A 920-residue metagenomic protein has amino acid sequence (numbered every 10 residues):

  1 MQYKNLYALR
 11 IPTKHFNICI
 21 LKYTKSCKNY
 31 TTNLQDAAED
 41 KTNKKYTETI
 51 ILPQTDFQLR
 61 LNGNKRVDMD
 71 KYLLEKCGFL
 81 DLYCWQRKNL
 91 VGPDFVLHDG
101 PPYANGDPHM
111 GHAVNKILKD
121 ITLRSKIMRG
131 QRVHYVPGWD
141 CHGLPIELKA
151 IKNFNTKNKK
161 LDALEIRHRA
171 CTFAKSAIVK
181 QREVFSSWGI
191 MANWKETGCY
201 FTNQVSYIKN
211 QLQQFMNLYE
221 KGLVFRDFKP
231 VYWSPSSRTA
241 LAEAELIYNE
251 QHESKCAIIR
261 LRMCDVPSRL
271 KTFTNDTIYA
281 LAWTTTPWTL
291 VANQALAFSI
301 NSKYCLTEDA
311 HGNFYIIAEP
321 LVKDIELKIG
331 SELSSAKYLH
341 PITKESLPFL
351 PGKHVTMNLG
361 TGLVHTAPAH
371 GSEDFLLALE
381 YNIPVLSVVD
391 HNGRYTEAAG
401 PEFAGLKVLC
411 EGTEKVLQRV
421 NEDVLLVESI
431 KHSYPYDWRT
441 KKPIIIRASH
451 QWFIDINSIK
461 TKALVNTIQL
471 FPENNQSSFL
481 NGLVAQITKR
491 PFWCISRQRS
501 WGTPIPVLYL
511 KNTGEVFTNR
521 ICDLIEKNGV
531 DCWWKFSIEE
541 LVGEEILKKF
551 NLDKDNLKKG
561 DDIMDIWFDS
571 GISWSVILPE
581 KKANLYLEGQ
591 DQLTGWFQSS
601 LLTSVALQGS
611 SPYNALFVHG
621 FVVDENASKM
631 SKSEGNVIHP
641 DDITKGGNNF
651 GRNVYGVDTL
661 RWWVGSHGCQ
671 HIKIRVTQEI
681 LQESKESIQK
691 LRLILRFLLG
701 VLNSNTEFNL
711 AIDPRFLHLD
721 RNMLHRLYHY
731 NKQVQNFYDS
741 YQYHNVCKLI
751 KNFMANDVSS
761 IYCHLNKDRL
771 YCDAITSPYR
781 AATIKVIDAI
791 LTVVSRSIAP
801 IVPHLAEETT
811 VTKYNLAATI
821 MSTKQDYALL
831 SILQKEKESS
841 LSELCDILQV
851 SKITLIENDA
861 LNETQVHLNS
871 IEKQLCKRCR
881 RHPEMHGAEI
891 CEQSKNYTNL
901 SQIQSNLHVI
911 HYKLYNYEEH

Functional and structural regions predicted by a protein language model:
Q2-P12, I18-L80, W85-G92, I674-R675 (+2 more regions): Basic, alpha-helical terminal appendages of large translation-related enzymes
D36-R66, D70-C84, I151-V291, E345 (+9 more regions): Residue patterns forming the tRNA-binding/recognition surfaces of aminoacyl-tRNA synthetases and related DALR
N89-K149, Q211, A282-T285, T289-L290 (+4 more regions): N-terminal catalytic cores of NTP/NDP-binding nucleotidyl/phosphoryl-transfer enzymes
D120, R132, A292-H391, I456-K462 (+1 more regions): Catalytic alpha/beta core of large soluble enzyme barrels
H134, D227, V291-E326, E422-I456 (+3 more regions): Structured, non-catalytic alpha/beta "coupling" segments that mediate domain-domain communication and provide generic
L144, K152-T156, F173, S187 (+12 more regions): Long, charged, mostly alpha-helical binding arms that flank functional sites
Y219-L246, D324-I325, L333, E526-L552 (+2 more regions): Amphipathic alpha-helical
M263-D265, L347, Y381-G393, R499-W501 (+3 more regions): Alpha-helical recognition segments enriched in aromatics with Gly/Pro capping that present substrate-recognition
